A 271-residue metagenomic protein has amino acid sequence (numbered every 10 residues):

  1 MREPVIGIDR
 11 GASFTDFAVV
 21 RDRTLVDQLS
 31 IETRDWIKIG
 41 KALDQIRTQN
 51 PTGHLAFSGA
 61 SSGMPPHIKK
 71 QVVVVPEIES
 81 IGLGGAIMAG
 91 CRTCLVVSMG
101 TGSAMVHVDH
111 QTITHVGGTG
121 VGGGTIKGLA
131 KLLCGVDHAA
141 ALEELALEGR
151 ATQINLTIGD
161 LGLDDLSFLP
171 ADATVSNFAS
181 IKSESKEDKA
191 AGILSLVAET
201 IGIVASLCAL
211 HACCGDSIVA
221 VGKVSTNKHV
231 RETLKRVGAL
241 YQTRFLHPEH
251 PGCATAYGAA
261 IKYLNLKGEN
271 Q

Functional and structural regions predicted by a protein language model:
M1, Q71-V97, G102-Q111, Y257-N265: Conserved phosphate-binding catalytic cores of ATP/NTP-utilizing and phosphoryl-transfer enzymes
R2-K38, I113: Short glycine-rich, Thr/Ser-proximal phosphate-binding strand/loop in the N-terminal lobe of ATP-dependent enzymes
E3-D9, H54-A56, T93-S98, G118 (+1 more regions): Short glycine-aspartate micro-motif
A12, G82-M88, I126-A130, H138 (+1 more regions): Glycine-rich phosphate-binding/hydrolytic loop that grips phosphoryl groups
S30-I31, L43-E77, H110-H115: Short beta-strand-loop/turn "lid" adjacent to the catalytic site in phosphate-handling enzymes
L55-P65, C208, C214-V237, G252: Glycine-rich phosphate-binding loops at beta-strand->alpha-helix junctions
T112-L166: Glycine-rich phosphate-binding loop plus the immediately following alpha-helix
S167-S217: Adenine-nucleotide phosphate-binding core of ATP-dependent small-molecule kinases
